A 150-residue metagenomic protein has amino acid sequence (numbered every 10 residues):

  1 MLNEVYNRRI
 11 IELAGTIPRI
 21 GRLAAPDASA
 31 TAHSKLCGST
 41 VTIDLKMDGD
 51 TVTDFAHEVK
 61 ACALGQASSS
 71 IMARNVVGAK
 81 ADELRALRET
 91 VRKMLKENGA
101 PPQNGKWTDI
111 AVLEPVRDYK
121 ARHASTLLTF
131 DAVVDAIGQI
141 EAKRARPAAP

Functional and structural regions predicted by a protein language model:
M1, A32, V59, A63 (+2 more regions): A short glycine-/small-residue-rich loop at the edge of a beta-strand within enzyme catalytic domains
M1-G21, A79-P150: C-terminal binding/interaction regions
L13-V59: Structured beta-strand/loop patches that form or line metal/cofactor-binding pockets in enzymes
C37, L64, D118-R122: Secondary-structure capping and boundary motifs in well-ordered enzyme cores
K60, L64, P102-G105: A generic short alpha-helical patch detector that favors 3-5-residue windows in or near N-terminal regions
L64-S69, S125-L128: Catalytic-loop motifs flanking and including active-site residues across diverse enzymes
S68-K80: Alpha-helical support elements that line or immediately flank enzyme active sites and cofactor-binding pockets
